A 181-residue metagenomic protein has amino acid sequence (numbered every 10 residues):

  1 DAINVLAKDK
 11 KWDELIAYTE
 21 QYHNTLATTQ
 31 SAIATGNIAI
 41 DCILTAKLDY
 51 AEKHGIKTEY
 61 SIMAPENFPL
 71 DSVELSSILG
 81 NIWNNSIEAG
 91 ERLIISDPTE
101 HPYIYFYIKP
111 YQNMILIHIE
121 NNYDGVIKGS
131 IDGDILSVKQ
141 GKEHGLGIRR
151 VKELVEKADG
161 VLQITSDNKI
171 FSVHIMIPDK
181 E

Functional and structural regions predicted by a protein language model:
A17-N24, G36-H54, I115: Short beta-to-alpha transition helix within the HATPase_c
A32, G36, T58-L79: Conserved short strand/loop->alpha-helix "switch" segment adjacent to the catalytic nucleotide/phosphoryl-transfer site
I82, S86: Hydrophobic residues in the alpha-helical elements that line and stabilize the ATP-binding pocket of the HATPase_c
E88-P110: ATP-lid-like helix-loop hinge signature
N113-G145: Glycine-rich/acidic phosphate-handling loop/turn and adjacent ATP-lid/helix of nucleotide-binding kinase/ATPase domains
G125, D167-H174: Glycine-rich nucleotide-binding loop
